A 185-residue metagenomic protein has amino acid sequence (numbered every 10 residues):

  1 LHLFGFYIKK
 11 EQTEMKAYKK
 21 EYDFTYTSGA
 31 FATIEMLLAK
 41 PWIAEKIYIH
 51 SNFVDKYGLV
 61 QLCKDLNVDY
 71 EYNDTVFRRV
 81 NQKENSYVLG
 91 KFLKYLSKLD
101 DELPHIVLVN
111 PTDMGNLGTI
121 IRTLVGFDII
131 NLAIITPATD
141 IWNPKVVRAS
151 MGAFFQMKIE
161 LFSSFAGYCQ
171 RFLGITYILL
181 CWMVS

Functional and structural regions predicted by a protein language model:
L3-M114, F165: Arg/Lys-rich RNA-binding interfaces used to dock onto structured RNA substrates
W42, Y48-I49, L99-V184: RNA substrate-binding interface of SAM-dependent RNA methyltransferases
